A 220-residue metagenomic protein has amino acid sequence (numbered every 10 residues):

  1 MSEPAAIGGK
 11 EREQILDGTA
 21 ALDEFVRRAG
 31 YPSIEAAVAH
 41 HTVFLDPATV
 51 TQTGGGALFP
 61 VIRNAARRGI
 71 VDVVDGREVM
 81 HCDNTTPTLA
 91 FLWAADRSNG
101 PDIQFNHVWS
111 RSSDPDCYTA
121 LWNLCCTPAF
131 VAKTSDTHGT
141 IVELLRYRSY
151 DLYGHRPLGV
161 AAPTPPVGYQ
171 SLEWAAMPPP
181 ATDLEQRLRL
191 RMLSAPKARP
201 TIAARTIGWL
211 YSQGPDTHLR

Functional and structural regions predicted by a protein language model:
M1-C82, E143, R148-H155, R187-T217: Nuclease and nuclease-like effector domains acting on nucleic acids or nucleotide cofactors
I70-G100: Short N-terminal edge-element motif at the start of the domain
F91-C126, F130-G139: Histidine-centered nuclease catalytic patch
C117-T119, T134-W174: Polybasic, low-complexity binding patches
